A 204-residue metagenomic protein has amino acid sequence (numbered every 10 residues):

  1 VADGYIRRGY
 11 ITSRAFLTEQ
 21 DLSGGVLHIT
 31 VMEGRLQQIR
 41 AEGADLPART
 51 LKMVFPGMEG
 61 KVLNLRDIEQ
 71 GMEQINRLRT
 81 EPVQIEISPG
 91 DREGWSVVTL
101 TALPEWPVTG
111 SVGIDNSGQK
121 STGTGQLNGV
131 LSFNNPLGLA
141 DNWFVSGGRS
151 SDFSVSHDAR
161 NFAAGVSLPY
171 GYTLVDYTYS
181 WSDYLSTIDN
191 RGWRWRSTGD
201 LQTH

Functional and structural regions predicted by a protein language model:
V1-G118, V130, G148-R160: Periplasmic polypeptide-binding modules associated with outer-membrane biogenesis and secretion
V83, V108-G110, L137-W143, G171-Y177: Repeated loop/turn-to-beta-strand initiation elements of outer-membrane beta-barrel proteins
G94, G123-L127, D158-F162, S197-H204: Residues that define the transmembrane beta-barrel architecture of outer-membrane proteins
V112-N116, T122, I188-N190: Flexible, membrane-facing loop/turn or short amphipathic-helix motifs that contact lipid bilayers or gate lipid-binding
I114-G118, N135, G147-F153, Y170-Y172 (+1 more regions): Transmembrane beta-strands of outer-membrane beta-barrel pores
T124-F144: A recognition module on extended beta-rich or small alphabeta surfaces enriched in W/G with H and D/E
G129-F133, A164-L168, T203: Residues on the lipid-exposed face of transmembrane beta-strands in outer-membrane beta-barrel proteins
S167-P169, T173-H204: Transmembrane beta-strand segments of outer-membrane beta-barrel domains in Gram-negative and organellar OMPs
